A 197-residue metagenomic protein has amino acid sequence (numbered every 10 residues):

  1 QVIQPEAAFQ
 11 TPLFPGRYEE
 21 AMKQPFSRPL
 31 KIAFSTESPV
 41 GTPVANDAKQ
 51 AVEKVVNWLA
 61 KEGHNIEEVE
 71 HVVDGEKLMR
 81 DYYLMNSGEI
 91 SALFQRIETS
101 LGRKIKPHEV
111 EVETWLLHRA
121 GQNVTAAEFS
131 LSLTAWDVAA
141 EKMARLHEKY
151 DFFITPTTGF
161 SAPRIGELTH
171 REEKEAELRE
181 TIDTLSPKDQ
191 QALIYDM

Functional and structural regions predicted by a protein language model:
Q1-V55: A short helix-breaking turn/cap at a secondary-structure junction
A7-P12, K61-V72, M197: Flexible, glycine/charged-enriched surface loops at secondary-structure junctions
M22-S35, M85-A144, F160, I165-I194: Short helix-loop capping/hinge segments that flank enzyme active sites or metal/cofactor-binding pockets
V40-T42, G75-K77, S161-I165: Flexible loop/turn segments at secondary-structure boundaries
V44-H71, F94-I105, F129, L133-D151: Acyltransferase
H64-Y82, L116-H118: Short connector loops at secondary-structure junctions
T157: Glycine-rich, N-terminal phosphate-binding loop of Rossmann-like dinucleotide-binding domains
